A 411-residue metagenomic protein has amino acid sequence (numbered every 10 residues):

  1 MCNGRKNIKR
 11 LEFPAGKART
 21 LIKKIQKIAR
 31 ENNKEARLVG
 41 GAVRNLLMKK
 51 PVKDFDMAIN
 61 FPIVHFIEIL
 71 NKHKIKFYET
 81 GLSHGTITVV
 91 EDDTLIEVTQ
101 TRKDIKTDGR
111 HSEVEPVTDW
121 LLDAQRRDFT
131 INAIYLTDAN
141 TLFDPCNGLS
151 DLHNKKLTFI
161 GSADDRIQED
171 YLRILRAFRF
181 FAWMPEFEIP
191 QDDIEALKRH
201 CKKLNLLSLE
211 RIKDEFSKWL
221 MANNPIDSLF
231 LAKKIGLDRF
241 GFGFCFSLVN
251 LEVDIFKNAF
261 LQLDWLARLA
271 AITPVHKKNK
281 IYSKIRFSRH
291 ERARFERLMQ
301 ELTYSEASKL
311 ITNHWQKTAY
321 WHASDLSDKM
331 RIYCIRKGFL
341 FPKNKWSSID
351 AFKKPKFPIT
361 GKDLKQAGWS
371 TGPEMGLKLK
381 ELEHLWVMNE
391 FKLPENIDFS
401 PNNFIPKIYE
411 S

Functional and structural regions predicted by a protein language model:
M1-S411: Catalytic cores of the polymerase beta-like nucleotidyltransferase superfamily and closely associated nucleotide
